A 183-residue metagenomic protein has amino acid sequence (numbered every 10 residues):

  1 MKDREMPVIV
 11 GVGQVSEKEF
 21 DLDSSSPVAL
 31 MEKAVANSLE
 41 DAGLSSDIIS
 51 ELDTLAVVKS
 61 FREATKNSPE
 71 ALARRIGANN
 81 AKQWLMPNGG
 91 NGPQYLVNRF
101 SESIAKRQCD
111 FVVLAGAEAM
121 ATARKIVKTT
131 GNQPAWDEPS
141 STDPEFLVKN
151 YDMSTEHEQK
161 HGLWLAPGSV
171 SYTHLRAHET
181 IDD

Functional and structural regions predicted by a protein language model:
M1-A29, K149-G162, R176: Condensing-enzyme catalytic core mediating Claisen C-C bond formation in acyl metabolism
D3, K59-K125, G131-N132, S141-E156 (+3 more regions): Conserved catalytic cysteine-centered active-site region of acyl-thioester-dependent Claisen-condensing enzymes
Q14-A36, Q83-Y95, W164: Active-site pocket-shaping loop/turn-to-helix segments
L39-L52: Phosphate/pyrophosphate-binding loops at sites that engage ATP/ADP/AMP, CoA/4′-phosphopantetheine, polyphosphate
L52-V58: Short glycine-rich phosphate-binding loop at a beta-alpha junction
H174-A177, I181-D183: Single conserved hydrophobic/aromatic residue that forms the stacking wall/gate of nucleotide- or nucleobase-binding
